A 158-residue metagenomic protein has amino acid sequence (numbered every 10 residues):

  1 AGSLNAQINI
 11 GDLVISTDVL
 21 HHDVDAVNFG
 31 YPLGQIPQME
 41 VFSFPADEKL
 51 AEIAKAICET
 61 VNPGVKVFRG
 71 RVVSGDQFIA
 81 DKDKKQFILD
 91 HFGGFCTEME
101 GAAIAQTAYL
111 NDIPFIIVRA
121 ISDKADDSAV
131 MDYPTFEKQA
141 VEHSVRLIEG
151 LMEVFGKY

Functional and structural regions predicted by a protein language model:
A1-G2, S122: Conserved beta-strand edge residues that scaffold enzyme active sites
S3-F92: Mid-sequence, gly/pro-rich, charge-dense loop/helix-turn segments that line enzyme active sites
D12-T17, F115, P134-F136: Short, hinge-like loop/turn segments at secondary-structure boundaries
P45, K49, D83, M99-A102 (+2 more regions): Conserved active-site and cofactor/substrate-binding residues in soluble primary-metabolism enzymes
I53-I57, F87, A103, H143-G150: Alpha-helical scaffold segments in soluble metabolic enzymes
I57-V65, T107-I113, G150-V154: A structural motif corresponding to the C-terminal end of an alpha-helix and its immediate exit/capping segment
Q77-K124, V130: A C-terminal functional module that forms or caps the active site or interfaces directly with catalytic machinery
A125-Y158: His/Asp/Glu-rich mid-to-C-terminal helical/loop segments that flank catalytic regions of hydrolases
